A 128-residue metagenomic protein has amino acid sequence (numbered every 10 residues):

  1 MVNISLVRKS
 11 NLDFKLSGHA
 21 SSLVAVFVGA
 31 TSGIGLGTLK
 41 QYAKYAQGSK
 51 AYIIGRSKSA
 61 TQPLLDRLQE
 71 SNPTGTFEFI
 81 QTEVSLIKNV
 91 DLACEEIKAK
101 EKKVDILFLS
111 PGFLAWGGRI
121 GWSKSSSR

Functional and structural regions predicted by a protein language model:
V2-R128: Rossmann-fold NAD(P)H-dependent dehydrogenase/reductase core
